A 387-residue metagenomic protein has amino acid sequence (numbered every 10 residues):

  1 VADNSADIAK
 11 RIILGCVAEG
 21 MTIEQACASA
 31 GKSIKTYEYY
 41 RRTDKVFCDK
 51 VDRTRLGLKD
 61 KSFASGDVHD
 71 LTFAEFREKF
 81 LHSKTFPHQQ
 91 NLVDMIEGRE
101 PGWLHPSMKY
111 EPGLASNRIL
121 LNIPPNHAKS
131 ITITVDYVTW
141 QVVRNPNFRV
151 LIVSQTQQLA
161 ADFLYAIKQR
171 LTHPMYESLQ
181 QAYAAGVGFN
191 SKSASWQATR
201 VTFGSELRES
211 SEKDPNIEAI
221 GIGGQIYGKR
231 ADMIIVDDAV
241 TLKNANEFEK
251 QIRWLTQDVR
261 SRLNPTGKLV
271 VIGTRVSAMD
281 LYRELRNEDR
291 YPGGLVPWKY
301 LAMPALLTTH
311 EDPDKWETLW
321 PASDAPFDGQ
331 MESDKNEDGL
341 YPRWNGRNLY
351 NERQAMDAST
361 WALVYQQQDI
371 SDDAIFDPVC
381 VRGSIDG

Functional and structural regions predicted by a protein language model:
D3, V51-R118: Pre-P-loop entry segment of helicase/translocase ATPase cores
D3-M21, T139: Short, amphipathic alpha-helical "recognition" segments used to contact nucleic acids or chromatin
C27: The alpha-helix within a helix-turn-helix
L121-L179: Conserved P-loop
V153-G223: Conserved nucleotide-state-sensing and coupling region of NTP-binding domains
Q197-D258: Conserved RecA-like ASCE ATPase "motif II neighborhood" in helicase/translocase motors
M233-H310: Signature of the SF2 helicase/ATPase Hel1-core->accessory helical subdomain module
E317-G387: ATPase catalytic-site recognition across NTP-hydrolyzing enzymes
